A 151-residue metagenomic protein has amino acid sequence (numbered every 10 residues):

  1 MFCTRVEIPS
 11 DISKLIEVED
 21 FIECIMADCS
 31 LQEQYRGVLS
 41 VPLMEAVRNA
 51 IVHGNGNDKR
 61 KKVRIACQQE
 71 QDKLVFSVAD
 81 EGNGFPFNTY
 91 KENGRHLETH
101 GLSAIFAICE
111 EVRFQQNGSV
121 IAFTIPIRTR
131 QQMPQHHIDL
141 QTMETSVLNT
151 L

Functional and structural regions predicted by a protein language model:
M1-V6, S10, A107-L151: Flexible, glycine-/charge-rich segments associated with ATP-binding catalytic modules
D20-E45: Conserved short strand/loop->alpha-helix "switch" segment adjacent to the catalytic nucleotide/phosphoryl-transfer site
A50-N55: Short helix-loop "hinge" at the ATP-lid/N-box region of the Bergerat-fold HATPase_c
K59-Q68: A conserved short beta-strand within the histidine kinase catalytic ATPase domain
A66, D72-S77: Short, highly conserved beta-strand within the GHKL-type HATPase_c fold
Q68, A79, P126-R128: Residue-level recognition of strand-loop junctions within catalytic nucleotide-signaling folds
V75-H100, L140-M143: Glycine-rich/acidic phosphate-handling loop/turn and adjacent ATP-lid/helix of nucleotide-binding kinase/ATPase domains
S103: Short alpha-helical segment within the catalytic ATP-binding CA
